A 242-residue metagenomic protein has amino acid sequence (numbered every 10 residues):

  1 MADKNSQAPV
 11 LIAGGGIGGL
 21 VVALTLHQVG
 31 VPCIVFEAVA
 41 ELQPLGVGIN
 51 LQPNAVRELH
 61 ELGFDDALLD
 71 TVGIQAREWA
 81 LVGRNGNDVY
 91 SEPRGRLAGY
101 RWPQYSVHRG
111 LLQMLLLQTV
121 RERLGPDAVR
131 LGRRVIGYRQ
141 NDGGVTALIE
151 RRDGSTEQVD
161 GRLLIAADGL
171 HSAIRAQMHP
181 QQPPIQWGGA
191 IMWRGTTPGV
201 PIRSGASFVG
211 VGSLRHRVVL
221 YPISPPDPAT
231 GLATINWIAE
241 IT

Functional and structural regions predicted by a protein language model:
A2-V10, N54-M178, P183-T196: Conserved N-terminal helical subregion
V10-I12, C33: Conserved hydrophobic helix-helix packing surfaces used for dimerization/oligomerization
G14-G16: Glycine-rich Rossmann-fold phosphate-binding loop(s) that bind the pyrophosphate of adenine dinucleotide cofactors
G19-L20: N-terminal Rossmann-fold NAD(P) dinucleotide-binding loop
H27-V47: Glycine-rich FAD pyrophosphate-binding loop
A40-H60: Conserved N-terminal glycine-rich FAD pyrophosphate-binding loop of Rossmann-like flavoproteins
V82, S207-T242: Active-site substrate-recognition segment that forms the wall of the catalytic cavity or substrate channel
